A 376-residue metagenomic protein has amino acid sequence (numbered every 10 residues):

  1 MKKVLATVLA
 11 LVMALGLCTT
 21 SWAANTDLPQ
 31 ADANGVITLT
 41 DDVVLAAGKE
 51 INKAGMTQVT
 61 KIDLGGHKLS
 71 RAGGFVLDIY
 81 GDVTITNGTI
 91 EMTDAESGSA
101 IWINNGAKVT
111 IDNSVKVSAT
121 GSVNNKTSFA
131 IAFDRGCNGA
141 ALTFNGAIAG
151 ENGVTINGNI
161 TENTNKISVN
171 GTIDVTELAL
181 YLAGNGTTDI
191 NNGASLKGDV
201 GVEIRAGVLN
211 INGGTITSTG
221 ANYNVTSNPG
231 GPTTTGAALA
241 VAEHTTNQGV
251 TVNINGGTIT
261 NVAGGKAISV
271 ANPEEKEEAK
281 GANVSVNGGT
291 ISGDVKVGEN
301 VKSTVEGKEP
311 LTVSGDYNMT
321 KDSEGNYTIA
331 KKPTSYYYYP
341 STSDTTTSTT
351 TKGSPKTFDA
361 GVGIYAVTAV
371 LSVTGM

Functional and structural regions predicted by a protein language model:
M1-A23: Sec-dependent, cleavable N-terminal signal peptides
L15-D27, G353-V362: Sec-dependent signal peptide cleavage junction
A24-N52: Acidic Gly/Asp/Thr-rich repetitive segments characteristic of extracellular carbohydrate-active and adhesion proteins
T40-V44, G66, T89: Generic short beta-strand segments
I51-D63, D78-T93, A100-G121, S128-E177 (+7 more regions): Surface-exposed loop/turn motifs in large extracellular/passenger domains
L64-G65, R71: LRR N-terminal entry segment and analogous cap-like coil->beta motifs
G264-K266: Soluble mature domains adjacent to a membrane tether on cell-surface and organelle-surface proteins
S335-M376: C-terminal cell-surface addressing/anchoring modules of secreted/extracellular proteins
